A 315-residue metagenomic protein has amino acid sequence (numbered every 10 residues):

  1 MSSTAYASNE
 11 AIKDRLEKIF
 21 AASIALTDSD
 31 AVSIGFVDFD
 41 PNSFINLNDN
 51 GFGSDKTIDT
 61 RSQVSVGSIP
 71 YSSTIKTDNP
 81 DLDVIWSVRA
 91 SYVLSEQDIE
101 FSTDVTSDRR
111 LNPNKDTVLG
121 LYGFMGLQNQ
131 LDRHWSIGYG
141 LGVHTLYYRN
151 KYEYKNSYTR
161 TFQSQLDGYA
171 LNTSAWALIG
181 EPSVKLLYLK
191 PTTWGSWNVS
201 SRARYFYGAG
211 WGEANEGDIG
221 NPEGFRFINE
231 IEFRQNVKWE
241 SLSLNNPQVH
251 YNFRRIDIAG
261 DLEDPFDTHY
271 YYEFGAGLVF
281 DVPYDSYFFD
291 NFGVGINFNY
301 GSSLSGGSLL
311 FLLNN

Functional and structural regions predicted by a protein language model:
S2-T4: N-terminal signal peptide c-region/cleavage motif recognized by signal peptidases
Y6-V105: Short glycine/proline- and aromatic-enriched beta-strand/turn motifs that initiate or cap beta-hairpins
K13-K18, T77-I228, F253-D257, F266-H269: Outer-membrane pore/translocation modules
L26, G35-F44, D81-S91, S136-G140 (+5 more regions): Residue-level detector of the transmembrane beta-barrel scaffold of outer-membrane proteins
D28-I34, W194-N198, K238-S243: Short N-terminal helix-initiation segments at or just after the protein's N-terminus
T57-T60, V64-S65, I69, Y92 (+4 more regions): A broadly tuned "polar low-complexity/structure-edge" signature
P70-K76, F124-Q130, S183-P191, E230-K238 (+2 more regions): Transmembrane beta-barrel domains of outer membrane proteins
W211-N315: Outer membrane beta-barrel transmembrane domains
